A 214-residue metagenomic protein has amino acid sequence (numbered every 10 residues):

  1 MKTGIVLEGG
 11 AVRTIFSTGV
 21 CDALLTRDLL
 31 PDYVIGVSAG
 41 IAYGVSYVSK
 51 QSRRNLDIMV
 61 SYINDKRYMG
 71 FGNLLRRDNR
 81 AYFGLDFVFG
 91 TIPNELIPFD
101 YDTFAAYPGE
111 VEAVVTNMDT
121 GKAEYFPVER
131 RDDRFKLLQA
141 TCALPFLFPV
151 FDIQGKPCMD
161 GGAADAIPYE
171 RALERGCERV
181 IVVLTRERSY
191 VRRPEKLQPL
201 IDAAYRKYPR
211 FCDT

Functional and structural regions predicted by a protein language model:
M1-V37, V45-T214: Patatin-like phospholipase
